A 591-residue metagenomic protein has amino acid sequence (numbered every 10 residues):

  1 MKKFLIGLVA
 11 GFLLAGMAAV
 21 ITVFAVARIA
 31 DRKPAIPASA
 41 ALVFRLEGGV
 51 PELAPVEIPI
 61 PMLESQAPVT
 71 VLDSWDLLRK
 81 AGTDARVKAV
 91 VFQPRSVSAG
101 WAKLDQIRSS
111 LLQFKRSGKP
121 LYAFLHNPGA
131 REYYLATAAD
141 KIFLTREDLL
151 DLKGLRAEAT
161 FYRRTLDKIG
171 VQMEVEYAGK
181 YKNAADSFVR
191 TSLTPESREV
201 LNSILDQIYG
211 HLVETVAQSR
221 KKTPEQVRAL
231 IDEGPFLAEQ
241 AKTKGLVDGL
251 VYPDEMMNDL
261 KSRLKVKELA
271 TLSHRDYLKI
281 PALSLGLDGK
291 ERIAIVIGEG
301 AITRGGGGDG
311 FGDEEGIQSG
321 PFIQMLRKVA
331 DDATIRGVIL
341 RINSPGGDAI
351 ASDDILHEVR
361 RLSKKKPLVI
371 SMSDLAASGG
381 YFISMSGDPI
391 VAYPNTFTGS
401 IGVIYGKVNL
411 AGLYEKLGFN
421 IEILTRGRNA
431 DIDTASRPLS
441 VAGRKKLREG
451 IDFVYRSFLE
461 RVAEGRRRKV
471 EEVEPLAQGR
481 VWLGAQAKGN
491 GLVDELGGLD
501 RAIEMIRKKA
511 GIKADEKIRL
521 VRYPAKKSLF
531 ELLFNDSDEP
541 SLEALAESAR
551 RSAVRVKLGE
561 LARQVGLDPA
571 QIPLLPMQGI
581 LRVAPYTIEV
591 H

Functional and structural regions predicted by a protein language model:
M1-E57, L63-S74, E147, R156-A238 (+8 more regions): Intrinsically disordered, low-complexity segments enriched in small/flexible residues
K33, A40-A159, G286-L413, D452: Cleft-lining beta-strand/loop regions that shape enzyme active-site pockets
D140-K141, G249, G337, D388-P389 (+5 more regions): Well-ordered beta-strand positions
A217-P224, V462-V473: Hydrophobic, secondary-structure "cap" segments at the distal end of domains
A229, G427, R468-R480: Short catalytic/ligand-gating loop segments at beta-alpha or beta-beta junctions within enzyme catalytic domains
K328-G337, R456-V470, R480, G484-Q486: Long hydrophobic segments that form regular secondary structure
G380-K416, N420-P438, L447-G450, F458-E460 (+1 more regions): Conserved acidic, small-residue-rich alpha-beta core segments centered on
